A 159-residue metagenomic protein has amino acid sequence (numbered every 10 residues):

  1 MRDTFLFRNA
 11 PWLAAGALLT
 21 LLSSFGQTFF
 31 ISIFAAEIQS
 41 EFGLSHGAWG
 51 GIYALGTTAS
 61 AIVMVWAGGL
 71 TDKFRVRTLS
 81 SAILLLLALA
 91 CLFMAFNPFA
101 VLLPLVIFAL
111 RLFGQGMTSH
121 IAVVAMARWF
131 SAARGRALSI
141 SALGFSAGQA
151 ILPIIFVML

Functional and structural regions predicted by a protein language model:
P11-H46, V63-A67, L152-F156: Extracytoplasmic
L21, A90, V101-M117: Hydrophobic core of transmembrane alpha-helices in multi-pass small-molecule transporters, especially MFS/SLC-type
S24-T28, R111-H120, A150: Small-residue-rich segments within alpha-helical transmembrane domains of MFS-like 12-TM solute carriers
I38, G116-F130: Intracellular juxtamembrane helix-capping segments at the cytosolic ends of symmetry-related transmembrane helices
L44-Y53, L138: Juxtamembrane helix-start elements in MFS-like secondary transporters
A54-A61, S146-A147: Short hydrophobic/small-residue motifs within alpha-helical transmembrane segments of multi-pass transporter-like
I62-A100: Conserved MFS/SLC helix-loop-helix module at the cytosolic interface between two early adjacent transmembrane helices
S131-P153: Glycine-rich segments within core transmembrane alpha-helices of 12-TM secondary carriers
